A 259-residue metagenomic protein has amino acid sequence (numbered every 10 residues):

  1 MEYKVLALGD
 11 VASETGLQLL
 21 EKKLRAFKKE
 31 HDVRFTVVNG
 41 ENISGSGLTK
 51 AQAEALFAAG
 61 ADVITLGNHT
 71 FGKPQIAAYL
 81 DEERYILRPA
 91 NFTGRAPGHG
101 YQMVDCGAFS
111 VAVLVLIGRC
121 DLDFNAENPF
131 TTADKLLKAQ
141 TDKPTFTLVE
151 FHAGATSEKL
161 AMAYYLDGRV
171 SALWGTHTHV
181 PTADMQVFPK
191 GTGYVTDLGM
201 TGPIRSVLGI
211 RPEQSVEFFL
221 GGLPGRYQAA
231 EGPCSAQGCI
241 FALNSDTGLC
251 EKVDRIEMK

Functional and structural regions predicted by a protein language model:
M1-K259: Acidic, metal/ion-coordinating pockets
